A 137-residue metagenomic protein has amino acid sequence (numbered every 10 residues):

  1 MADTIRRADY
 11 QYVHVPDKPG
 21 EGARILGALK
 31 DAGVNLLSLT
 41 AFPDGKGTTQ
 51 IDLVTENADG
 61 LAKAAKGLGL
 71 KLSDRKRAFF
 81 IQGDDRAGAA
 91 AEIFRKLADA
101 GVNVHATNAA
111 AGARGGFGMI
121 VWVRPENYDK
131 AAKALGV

Functional and structural regions predicted by a protein language model:
M1-V137: A conserved regulatory-domain signal marking ACT and ACT-like small-molecule sensing domains and adjacent regulatory
